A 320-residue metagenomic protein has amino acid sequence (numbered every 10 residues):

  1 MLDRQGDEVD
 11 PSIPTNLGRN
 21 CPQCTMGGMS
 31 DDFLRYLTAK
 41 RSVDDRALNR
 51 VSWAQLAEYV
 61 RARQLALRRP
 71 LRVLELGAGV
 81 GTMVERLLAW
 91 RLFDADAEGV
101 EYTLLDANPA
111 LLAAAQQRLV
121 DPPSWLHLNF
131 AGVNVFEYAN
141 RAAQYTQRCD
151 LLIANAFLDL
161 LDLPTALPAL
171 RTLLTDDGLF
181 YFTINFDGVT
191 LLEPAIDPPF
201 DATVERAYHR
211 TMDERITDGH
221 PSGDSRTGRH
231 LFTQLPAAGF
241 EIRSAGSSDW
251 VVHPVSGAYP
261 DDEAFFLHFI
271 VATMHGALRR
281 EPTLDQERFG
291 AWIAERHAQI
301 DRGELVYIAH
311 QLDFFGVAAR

Functional and structural regions predicted by a protein language model:
G27-L65: Class I SAM-dependent methyltransferase Rossmann-like catalytic core, especially the SAM/SAH-binding loop
R68-G79: Conserved class I S-adenosyl-L-methionine
L74, M83-Y138: Class I SAM-dependent methyltransferase SAM/SAH-binding core
R141-L151: A short acidic, Gly/Pro-enriched loop at the edge of an enzyme's catalytic core that lines a small-molecule cofactor
C149-P164: A short SAM/SAH-binding and catalytic strip from SAM-dependent methyltransferases
T165-L179: A short glycine-rich, Lys/Arg-flanked "PGG" loop and its adjoining helix->strand segment in the class I
Y181-V255: Conserved catalytic/acceptor-binding region of the Class I
R243-R302: C-terminal helical/coil "lid" or tail adjacent to the Rossmann-like core of SAM-dependent
